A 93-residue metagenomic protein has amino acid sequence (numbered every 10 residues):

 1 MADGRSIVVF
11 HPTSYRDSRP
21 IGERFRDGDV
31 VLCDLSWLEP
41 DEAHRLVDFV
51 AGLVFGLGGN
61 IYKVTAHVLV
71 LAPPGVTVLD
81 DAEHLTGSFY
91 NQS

Functional and structural regions predicted by a protein language model:
M1-V31, S36, A51-S93: Positively charged, small/polar-rich N-terminal and surface patches that mediate targeting and assembly and bind
E39: Acidic, metal-coordinating catalytic cores used for nucleic-acid/nucleotide bond scission and strand-transfer chemistry
